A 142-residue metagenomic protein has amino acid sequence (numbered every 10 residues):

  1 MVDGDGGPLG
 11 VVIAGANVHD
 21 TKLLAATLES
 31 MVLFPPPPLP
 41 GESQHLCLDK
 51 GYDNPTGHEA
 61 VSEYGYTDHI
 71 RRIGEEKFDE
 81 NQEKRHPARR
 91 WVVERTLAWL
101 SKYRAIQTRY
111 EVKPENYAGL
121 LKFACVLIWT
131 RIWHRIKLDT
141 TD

Functional and structural regions predicted by a protein language model:
D3: Short, acidic, Ser/Thr-enriched surface-loop or helix-capping motifs
V12-P36: Active-site beta-loop-alpha junctions of metal-dependent nucleic acid enzymes, especially the RNase H-like/DDE
T21-L24, V93, L120: A general structural signal for well-ordered alpha-helical segments in protein cores
L24, D49, F123: Residue-level signal for inorganic ion chemistry
L33-P36, A105, I128, I132: Generic structural signal for secondary-structure transition and capping sites
P36-P114: Helix-centered, glycine/charged polyanion-binding patches within enzymatic domains that contact phosphate-containing
Y117-D142: C-terminal domain-tail junction helix/linker
